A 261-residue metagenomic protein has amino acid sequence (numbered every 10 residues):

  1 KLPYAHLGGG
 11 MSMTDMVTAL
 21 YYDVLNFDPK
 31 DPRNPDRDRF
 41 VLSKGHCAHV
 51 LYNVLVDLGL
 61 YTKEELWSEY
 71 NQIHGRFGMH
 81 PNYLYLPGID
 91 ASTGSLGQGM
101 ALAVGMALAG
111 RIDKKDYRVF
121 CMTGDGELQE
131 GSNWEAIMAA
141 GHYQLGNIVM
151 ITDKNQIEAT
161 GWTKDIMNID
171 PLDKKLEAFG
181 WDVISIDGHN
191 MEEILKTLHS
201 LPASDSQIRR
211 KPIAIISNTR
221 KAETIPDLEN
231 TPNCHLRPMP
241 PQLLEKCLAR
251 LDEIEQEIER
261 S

Functional and structural regions predicted by a protein language model:
K1-L2: N-terminal extension/subdomain marker
M11-H142: Cofactor-binding active-site loop characterized by glycine-rich and histidine/acidic residues
D38-F40, Y117-C121, I148, R209-T219: Generic beta-sheet signal
H46-C47, L51, N155-Q156, N190 (+1 more regions): Glycine-rich beta-alpha junction loops
Y52-V54, N82, S132-W134, T160-K164 (+2 more regions): Short acidic, glycine/serine/threonine-rich loops at helix termini
G88, S92-S95, M100-D205: Thiamine diphosphate
M191, L198-S261: Glycine/aspartate-rich loop-and-adjacent alpha/beta segment that forms the canonical ThDP
